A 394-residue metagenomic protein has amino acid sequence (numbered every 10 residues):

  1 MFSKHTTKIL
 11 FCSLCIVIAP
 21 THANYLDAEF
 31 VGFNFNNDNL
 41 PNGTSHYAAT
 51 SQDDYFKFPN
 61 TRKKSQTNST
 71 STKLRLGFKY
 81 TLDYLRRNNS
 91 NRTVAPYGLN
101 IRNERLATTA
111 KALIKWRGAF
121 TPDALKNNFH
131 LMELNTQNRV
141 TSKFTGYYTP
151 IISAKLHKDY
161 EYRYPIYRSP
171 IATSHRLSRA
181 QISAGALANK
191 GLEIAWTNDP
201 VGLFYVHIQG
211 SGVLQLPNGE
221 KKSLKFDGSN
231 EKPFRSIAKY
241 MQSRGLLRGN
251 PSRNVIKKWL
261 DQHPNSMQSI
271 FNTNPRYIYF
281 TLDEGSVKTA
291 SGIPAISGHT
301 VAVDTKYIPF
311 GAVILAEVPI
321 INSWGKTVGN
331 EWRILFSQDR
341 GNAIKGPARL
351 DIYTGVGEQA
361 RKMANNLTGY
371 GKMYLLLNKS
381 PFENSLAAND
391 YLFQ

Functional and structural regions predicted by a protein language model:
M1-L10: Bacterial N-terminal signal peptides that target proteins for export
F2, I16-I18, R333: Generic secretory/membrane-interface signal
H5-T6, P20, W196: Intrinsically disordered/low-complexity terminal segments and short unstructured peptides
I9-A19: Bacterial N-terminal signal peptides
N24-Q394: Solvent-exposed, well-ordered loop and adjacent helix/strand elements within mature globular domains that form
